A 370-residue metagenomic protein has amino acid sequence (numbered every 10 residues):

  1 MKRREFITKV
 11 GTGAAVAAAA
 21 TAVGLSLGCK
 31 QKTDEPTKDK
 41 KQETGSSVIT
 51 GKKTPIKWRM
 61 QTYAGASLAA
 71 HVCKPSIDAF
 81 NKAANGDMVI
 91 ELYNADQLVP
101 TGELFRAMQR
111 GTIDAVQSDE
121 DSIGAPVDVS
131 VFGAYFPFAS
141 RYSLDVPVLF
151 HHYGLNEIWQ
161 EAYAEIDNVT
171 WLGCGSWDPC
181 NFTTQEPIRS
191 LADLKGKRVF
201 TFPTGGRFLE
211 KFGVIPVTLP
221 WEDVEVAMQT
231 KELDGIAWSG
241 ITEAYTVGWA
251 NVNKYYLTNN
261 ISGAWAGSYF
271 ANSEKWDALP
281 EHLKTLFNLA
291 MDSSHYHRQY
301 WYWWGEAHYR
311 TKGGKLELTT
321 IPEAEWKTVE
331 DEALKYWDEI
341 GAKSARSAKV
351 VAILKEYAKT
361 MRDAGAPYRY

Functional and structural regions predicted by a protein language model:
K2-D145, A164-E165, V169-Y370: N-terminal secretory/targeting leader peptides
S143-I158: A gly/proline- and charged-residue-enriched helix-loop-helix capping module
